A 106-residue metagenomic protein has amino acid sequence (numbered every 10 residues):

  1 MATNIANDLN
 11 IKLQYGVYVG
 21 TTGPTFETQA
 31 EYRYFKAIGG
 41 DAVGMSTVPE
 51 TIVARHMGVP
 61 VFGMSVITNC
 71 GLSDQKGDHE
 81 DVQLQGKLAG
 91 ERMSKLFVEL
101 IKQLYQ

Functional and structural regions predicted by a protein language model:
M1-V66, C70, K76, E80-Q106: Glycine-rich phosphate- or other oxyanion-binding loops that anchor nucleotides, phosphorylated ligands
